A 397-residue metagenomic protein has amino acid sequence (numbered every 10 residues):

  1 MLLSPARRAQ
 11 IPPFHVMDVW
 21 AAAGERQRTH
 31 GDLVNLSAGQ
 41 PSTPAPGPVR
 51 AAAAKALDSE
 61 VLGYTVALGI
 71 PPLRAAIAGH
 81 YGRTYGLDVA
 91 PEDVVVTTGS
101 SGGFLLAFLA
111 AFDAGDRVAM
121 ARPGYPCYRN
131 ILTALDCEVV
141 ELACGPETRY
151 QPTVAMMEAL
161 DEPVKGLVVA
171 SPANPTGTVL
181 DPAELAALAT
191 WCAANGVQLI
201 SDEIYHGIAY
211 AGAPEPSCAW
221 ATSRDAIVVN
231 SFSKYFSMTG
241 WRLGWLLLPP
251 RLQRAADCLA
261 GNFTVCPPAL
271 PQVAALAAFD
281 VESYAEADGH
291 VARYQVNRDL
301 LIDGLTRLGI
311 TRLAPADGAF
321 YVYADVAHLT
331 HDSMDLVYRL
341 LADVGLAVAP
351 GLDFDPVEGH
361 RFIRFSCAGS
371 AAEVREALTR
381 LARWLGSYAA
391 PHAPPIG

Functional and structural regions predicted by a protein language model:
L2-G99, L106, A278-V281, L300 (+2 more regions): N-terminal small-domain helix-loop-helix segment of the aminotransferase-like
R26-H30, L135, A194-N195, V344 (+1 more regions): Helix C-cap/helix->beta junction micro-motif
G79, R339-V348, F354-G397: PLP-dependent enzyme catalytic core of the Aspartate aminotransferase-like
E92, A110-V169: PLP-dependent aminotransferase-like
D116, C137, A194-Q198, R224: A short helix->loop->beta-strand "cap" motif at the edges of active sites that frequently abuts
V140, G145-P214: Active-site phosphate-binding strand-loop segment of PLP-dependent enzymes
R224-A292, I302-G304, W384-H392: Conserved core segment of the aminotransferase class I/II
L276, A292-I302, L313-V326: Conserved glycine-rich beta-strand-loop-beta hairpin in the small C-terminal domain of fold type I
